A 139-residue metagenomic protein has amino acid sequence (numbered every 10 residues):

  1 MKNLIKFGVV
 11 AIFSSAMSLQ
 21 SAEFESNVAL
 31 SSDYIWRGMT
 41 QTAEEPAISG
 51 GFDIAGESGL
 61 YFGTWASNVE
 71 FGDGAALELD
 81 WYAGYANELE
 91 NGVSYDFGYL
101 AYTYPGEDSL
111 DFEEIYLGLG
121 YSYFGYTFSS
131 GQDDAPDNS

Functional and structural regions predicted by a protein language model:
K2-G8, S18-S139: Outer-membrane beta-barrel proteins
A11-S15: Repetitive helical segments and hydrophobic/amphipathic motifs
